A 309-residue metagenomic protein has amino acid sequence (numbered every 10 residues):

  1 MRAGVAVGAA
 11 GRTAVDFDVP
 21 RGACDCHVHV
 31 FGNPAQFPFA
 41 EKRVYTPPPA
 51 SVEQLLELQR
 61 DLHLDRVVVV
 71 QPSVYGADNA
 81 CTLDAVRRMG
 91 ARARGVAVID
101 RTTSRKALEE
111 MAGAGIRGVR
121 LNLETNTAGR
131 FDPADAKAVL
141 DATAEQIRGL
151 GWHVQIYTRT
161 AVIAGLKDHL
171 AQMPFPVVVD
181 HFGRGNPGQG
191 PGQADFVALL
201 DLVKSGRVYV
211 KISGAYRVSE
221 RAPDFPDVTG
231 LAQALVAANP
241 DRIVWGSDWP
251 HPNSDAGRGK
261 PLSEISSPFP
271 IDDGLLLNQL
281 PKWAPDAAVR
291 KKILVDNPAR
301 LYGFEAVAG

Functional and structural regions predicted by a protein language model:
R2-A77, S263: An N-terminally biased module of ancient metal coordination in phosphate/nucleic-acid-related enzymes
G4-A6, V74-A161, D168-A171, K204 (+3 more regions): Active-site gating/metal-coordination segments in enzymes
G4-T13, P187, G192-G309: H/E-rich (His + Asp/Glu) clusters that bind or coordinate divalent metals
C24-C26, V68-Q71, R120, V179-D180 (+2 more regions): Active-site neighborhood of phospho(di)ester-bond hydrolases with catalytic His/Asp-centered motifs
H27, Q59, T82, M111 (+8 more regions): Conserved, mostly hydrophobic/aromatic
P38-P49, R66-V70, A112, I116-A136 (+1 more regions): Glycine-rich phosphate-binding "P-loop"
S51-L55, T103-K106, I163-A164, P191-L199: Alpha-helical scaffolding within the catalytic cores of extracellular/periplasmic polymer-degrading hydrolases
Q155-T158, P176-R184: Conserved anion-binding
